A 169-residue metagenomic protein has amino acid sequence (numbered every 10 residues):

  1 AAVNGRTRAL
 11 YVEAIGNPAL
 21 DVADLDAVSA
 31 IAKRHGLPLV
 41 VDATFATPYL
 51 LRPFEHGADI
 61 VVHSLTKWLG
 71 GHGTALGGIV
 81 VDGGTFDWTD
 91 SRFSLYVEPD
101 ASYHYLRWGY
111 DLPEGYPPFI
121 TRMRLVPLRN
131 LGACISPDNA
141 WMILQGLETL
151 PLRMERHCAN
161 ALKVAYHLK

Functional and structural regions predicted by a protein language model:
A1-K169: Conserved PLP-enzyme active-site core in the AAT-like
